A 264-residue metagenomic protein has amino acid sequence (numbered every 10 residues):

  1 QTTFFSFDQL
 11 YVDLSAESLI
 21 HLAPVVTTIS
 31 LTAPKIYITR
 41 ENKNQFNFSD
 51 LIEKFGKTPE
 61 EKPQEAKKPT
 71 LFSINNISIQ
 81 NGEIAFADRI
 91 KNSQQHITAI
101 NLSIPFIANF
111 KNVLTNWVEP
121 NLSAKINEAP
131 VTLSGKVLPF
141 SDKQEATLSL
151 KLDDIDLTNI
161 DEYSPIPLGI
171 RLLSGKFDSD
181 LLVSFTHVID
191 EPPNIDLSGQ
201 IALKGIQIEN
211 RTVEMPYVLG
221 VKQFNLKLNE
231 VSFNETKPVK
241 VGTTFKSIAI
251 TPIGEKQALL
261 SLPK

Functional and structural regions predicted by a protein language model:
Q1, D142, I155, E162-P165 (+3 more regions): N-terminal amphipathic/hydrophobic interface segments
Q1, P120-I126, G135: Short beta-strand segments that buttress and anchor functional surface loops
Q1-I104, L168-S174, P192, N210-N225 (+1 more regions): Secondary-structure transition motifs
A33, I126, D154, L203-G205 (+1 more regions): Transmembrane beta-strands of outer-membrane beta-barrel pores
T58-P59, Q80-G82, I100-N101, V113-N116 (+2 more regions): Flexible, solvent-exposed coil segments and beta strand-coil junctions, predominantly the extracellular/periplasmic
S103-L122: N-terminal glycine/threonine-rich, aromatic-flanked beta-hairpin/loop signature
E128-L133, K143-Q144: Outer-membrane beta-barrel translocator/receptor signature
L148, L197-G199, V239-V241: Transmembrane beta-strands of outer-membrane beta-barrel proteins
